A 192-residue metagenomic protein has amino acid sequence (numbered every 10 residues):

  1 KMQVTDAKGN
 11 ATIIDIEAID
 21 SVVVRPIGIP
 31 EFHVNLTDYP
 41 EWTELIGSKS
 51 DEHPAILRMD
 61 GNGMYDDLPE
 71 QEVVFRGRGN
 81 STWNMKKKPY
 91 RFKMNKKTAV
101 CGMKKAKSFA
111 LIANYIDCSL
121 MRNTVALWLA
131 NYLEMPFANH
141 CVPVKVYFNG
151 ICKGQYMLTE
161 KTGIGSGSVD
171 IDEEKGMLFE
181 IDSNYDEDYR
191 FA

Functional and structural regions predicted by a protein language model:
K1-A192: Phosphate/dinucleotide-binding and metal-coordinating scaffold of catalytic cores in nucleotide-dependent enzymes
